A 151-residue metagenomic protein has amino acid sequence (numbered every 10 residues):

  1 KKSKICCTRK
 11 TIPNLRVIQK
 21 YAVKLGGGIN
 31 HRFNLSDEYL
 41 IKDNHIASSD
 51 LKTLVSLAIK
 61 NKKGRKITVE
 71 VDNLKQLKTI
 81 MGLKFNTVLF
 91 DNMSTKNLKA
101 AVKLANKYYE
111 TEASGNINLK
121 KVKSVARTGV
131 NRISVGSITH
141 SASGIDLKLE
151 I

Functional and structural regions predicted by a protein language model:
K1-L83, T87, K96-L104, Y108-A113 (+2 more regions): Acidic/glycine-rich phosphate/pyrophosphate-binding loops and surrounding catalytic core that coordinate Mg2+
N92, G115, S137: Short secondary-structure boundary segments
L119: Cys/His-rich Zn2+-binding cysteine-cluster or related metal-binding knuckle/ribbon modules and their
K148-I151: Active-site loop ensemble at the mouth of alpha/beta enzyme cores that anchors a bound cofactor
